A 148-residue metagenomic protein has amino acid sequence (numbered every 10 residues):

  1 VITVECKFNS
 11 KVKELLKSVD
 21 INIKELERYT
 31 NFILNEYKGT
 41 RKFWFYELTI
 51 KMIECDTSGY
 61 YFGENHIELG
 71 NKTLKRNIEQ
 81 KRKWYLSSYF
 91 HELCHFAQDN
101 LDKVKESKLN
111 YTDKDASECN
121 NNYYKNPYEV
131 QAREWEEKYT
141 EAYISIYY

Functional and structural regions predicted by a protein language model:
I2, C6-E64: Auxiliary, metal-adjacent structural segments of Zn-dependent hydrolase domains
C6-K17, E118-Y148: Long, well-structured alpha-helical subdomains associated with metal-dependent extracellular/ecto-lumenal hydrolases
N35-W44, K103-K105, Y143-Y148: Surface-exposed helix-capping loop/turn segments at secondary-structure junctions
T49-K83, F96-N100: Active-site scaffold of zinc-dependent metalloenzymes
K51-C55, T73-K75, F90, K103-V104 (+2 more regions): Short, solvent-exposed loop/turn segments at secondary-structure junctions
K83, S87, D99-V130: Post-HEXXH active-site segment of zinc metalloproteases
H91, H95: Histidine-centered divalent metal-coordination motifs
